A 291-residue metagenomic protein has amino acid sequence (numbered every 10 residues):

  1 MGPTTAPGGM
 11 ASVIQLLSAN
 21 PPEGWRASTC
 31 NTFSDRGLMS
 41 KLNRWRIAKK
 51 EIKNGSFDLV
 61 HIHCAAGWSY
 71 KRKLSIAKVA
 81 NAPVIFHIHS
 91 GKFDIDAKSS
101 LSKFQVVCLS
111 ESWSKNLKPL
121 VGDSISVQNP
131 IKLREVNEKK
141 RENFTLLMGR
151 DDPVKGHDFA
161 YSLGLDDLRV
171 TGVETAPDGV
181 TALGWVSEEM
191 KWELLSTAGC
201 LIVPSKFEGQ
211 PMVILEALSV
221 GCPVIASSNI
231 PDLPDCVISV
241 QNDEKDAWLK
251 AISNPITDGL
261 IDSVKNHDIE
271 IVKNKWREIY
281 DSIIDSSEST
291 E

Functional and structural regions predicted by a protein language model:
H61, L201-I202: A short hydrophobic beta-strand element within the catalytic core of glycosyltransferases that build diverse glycans
F93, S102-E135: Donor nucleotide-sugar binding/catalytic pocket of nucleotide-sugar-dependent glycosyltransferases
R134-V136, A247, I256-E288: A charged, aromatic-enriched C-terminal amphipathic alpha-helix characteristic of glycosyltransferases across folds
N137-K155, Y161-R169: Conserved donor-binding/catalytic core segment of Leloir-type glycosyltransferases
V186, E193-A198: Short alpha-helical donor nucleotide-sugar binding micro-motif in glycosyltransferases
K206: Aromatic "clamp/platform" in nucleotide-sugar-dependent glycosyltransferases that forms part of the donor/acceptor
I214, P223-S227: Short hydrophobic beta-strand element within catalytic cores of glycosyltransferases and related nucleotide-activated
L233-S253: Change "using UDP/GDP/dTDP sugars" to "using nucleotide sugars
